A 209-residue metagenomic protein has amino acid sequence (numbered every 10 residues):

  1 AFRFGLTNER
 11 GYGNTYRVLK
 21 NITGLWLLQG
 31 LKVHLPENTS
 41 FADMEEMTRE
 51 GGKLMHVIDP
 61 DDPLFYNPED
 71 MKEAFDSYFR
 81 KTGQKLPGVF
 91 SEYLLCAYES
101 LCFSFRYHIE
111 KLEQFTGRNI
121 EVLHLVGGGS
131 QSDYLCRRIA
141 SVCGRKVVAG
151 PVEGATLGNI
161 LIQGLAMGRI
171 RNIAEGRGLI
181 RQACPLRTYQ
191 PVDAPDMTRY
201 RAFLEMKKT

Functional and structural regions predicted by a protein language model:
A1-V122, Q131-A155, L161-M197, R201-K208: Active-site core segments that coordinate phosphate-bearing ligands/cofactors across diverse enzyme families
